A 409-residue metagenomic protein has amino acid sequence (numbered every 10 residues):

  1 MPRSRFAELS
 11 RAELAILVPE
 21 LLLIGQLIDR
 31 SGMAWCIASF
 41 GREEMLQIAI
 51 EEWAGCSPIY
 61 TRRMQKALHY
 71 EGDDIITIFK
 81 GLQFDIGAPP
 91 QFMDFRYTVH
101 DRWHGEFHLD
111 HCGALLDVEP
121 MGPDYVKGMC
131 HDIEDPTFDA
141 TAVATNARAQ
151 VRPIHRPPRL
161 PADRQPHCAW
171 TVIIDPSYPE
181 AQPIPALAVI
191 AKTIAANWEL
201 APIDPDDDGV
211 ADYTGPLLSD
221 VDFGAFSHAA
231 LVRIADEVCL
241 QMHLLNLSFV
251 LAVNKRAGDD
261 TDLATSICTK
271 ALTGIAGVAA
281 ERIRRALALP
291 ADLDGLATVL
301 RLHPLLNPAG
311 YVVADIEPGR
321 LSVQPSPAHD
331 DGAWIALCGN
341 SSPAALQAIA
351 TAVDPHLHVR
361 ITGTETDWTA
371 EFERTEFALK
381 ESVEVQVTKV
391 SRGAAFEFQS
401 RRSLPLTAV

Functional and structural regions predicted by a protein language model:
M1-E106, G113-I133, V143, A149-H155 (+2 more regions): N-terminal accessory segment detector
P136: Metal/cofactor- and membrane transport-associated sequence elements
D139-A140: Gly/Pro-enriched, hydrophobic low-complexity segments that function as extracytoplasmic propeptides/linkers
W170: An acidic-aromatic pocket/loop used at catalytic or ligand-binding sites
